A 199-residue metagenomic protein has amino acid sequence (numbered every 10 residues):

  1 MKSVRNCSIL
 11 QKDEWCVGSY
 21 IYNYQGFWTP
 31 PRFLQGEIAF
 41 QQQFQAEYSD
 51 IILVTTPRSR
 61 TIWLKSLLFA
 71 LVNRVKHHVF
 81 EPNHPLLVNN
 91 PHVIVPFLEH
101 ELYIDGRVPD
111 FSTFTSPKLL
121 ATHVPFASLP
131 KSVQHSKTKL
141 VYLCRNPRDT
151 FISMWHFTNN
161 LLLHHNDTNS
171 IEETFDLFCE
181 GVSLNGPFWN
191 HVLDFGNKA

Functional and structural regions predicted by a protein language model:
M1-A199: PAPS-dependent sulfotransferase catalytic domain
